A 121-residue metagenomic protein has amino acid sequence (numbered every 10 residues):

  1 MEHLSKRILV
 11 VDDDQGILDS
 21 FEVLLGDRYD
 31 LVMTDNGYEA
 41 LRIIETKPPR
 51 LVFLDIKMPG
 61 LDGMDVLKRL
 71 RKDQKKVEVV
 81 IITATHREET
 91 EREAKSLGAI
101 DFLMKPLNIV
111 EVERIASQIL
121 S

Functional and structural regions predicted by a protein language model:
Q15-V32: Two-component/phosphorelay signaling modules centered on CheY-like receiver
D35-E39, D62-D65: Acidic catalytic/metal-coordinating carboxylates
R42, M64-Q74: Short amphipathic alpha-helix used as the core "switch/output" element in two-component signaling
K47-F53: Active-site beta3 strand of CheY-like receiver
M58: Receiver (REC) domain active-site loop signature in two-component systems and cognate sites in sensor histidine kinases
D65, H86-D101, R114: Alpha4 helix (beta4-alpha4-beta5 surface) of REC/receiver domains from two-component response regulators
I82-A84: Hydrophobic/aromatic residues positioned on beta-strands within the core alpha/beta folds
K105: A Lys-centered signature of the CheY-like receiver
